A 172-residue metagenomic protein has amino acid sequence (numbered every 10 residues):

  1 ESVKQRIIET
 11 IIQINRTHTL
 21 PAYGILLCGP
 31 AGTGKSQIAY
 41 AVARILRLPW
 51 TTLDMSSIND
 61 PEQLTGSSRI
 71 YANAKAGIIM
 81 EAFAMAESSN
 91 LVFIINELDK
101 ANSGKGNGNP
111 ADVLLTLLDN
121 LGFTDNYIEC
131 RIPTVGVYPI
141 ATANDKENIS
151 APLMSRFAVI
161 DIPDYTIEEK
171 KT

Functional and structural regions predicted by a protein language model:
E1-C28: Pre-Walker A (pre-P-loop) alpha-helix and adjacent loop at the N terminus of AAA/AAA+ ATPase modules, a conserved
T19-I25, S89-L91, V137: Pre-Walker A (Motif I) flank of P-loop NTPase domains
L20-M55, A84, A151: Walker A/P-loop
T33, S56-N59, I70, L98-A101 (+2 more regions): Conserved nucleotide-binding/hydrolysis micro-motifs of P-loop NTPases
I45-K75, A82, K170: AAA+/P-loop NTPase substrate/partner-engagement loops
P61-T65, Y138, N148-T172: Conserved AAA+ ATPase core "coupling" helix
I70-I94, N126-R131: Conserved alpha-helical scaffold flanking the Walker A/P-loop in AAA+ ATPase domains
I94-P133: Conserved catalytic/switch belt of AAA+ P-loop NTPases
